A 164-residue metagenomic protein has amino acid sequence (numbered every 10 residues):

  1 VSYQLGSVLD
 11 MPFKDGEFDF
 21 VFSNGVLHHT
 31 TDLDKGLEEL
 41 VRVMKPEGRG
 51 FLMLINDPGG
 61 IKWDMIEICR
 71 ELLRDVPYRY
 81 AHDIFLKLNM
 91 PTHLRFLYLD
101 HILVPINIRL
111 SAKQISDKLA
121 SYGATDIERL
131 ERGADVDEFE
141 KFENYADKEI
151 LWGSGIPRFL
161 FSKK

Functional and structural regions predicted by a protein language model:
V1-M11: Conserved SAM-binding strand-loop segment of SAM-dependent methyltransferases
L9-F20: A short acidic, Gly/Pro-enriched loop at the edge of an enzyme's catalytic core that lines a small-molecule cofactor
D19-D32: A short SAM/SAH-binding and catalytic strip from SAM-dependent methyltransferases
F22, L86-I106: Short, glycine-/aromatic-enriched active-site segment of Class I SAM-dependent methyltransferases
T30, L54, Y98-Q114: Acceptor-substrate binding/catalytic loop of class I
D34-P46: A short glycine-rich, Lys/Arg-flanked "PGG" loop and its adjoining helix->strand segment in the class I
R49-D83: Conserved class I S-adenosyl-L-methionine
A124-T125, E140-K164: Core SAM-dependent methyltransferase catalytic element
